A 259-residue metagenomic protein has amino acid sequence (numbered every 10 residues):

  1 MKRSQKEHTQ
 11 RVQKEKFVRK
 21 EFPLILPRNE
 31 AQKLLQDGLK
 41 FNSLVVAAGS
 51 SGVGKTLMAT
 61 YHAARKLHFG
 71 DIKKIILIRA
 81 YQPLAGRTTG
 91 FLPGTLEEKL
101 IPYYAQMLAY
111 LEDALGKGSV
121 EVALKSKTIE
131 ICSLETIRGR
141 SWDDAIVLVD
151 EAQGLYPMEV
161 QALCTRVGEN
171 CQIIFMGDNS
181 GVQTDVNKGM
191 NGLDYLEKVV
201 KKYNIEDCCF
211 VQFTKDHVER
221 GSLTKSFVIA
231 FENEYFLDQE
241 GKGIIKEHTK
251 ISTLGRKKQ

Functional and structural regions predicted by a protein language model:
K2-R3, V12-V149, Q153-K258: Conserved helicase motor core of SF1/SF2 NTP-dependent helicases
